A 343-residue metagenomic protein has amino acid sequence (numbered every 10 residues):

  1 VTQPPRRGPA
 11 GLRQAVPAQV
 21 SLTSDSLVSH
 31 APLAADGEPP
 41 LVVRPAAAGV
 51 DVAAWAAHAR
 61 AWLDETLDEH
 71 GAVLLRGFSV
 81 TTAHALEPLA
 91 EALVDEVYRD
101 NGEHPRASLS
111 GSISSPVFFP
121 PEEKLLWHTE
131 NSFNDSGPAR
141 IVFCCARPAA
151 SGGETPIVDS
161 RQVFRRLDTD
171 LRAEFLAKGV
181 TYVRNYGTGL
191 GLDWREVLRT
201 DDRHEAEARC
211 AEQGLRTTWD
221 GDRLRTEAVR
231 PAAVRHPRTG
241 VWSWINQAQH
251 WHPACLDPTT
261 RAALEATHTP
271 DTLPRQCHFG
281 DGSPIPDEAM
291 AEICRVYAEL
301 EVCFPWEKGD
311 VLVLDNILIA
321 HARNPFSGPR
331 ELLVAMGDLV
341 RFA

Functional and structural regions predicted by a protein language model:
T2-A54, D68, P121-W127, S136-A343: Active-site environment of non-heme Fe oxygenases that use a 2-His-1-carboxylate facial triad
A59-S79: TRNA-binding/sensing appendages of the translation machinery
A72-V73, E96-G102, A150-P156: Short secondary-structure capping/junction motifs at helix and strand boundaries
R76-T81, R147-A149: Short, flexible beta-strand-to-coil junctions
V80-D95: Glycine-rich loop at the start of a catalytic domain that most often binds anionic cofactors/ligands
E96-P105, V302-P305, V311: Polymerase palm active-site segment centered on the conserved acidic dipeptide of motif C
V97-T129: A gly/proline- and charged-residue-enriched helix-loop-helix capping module
